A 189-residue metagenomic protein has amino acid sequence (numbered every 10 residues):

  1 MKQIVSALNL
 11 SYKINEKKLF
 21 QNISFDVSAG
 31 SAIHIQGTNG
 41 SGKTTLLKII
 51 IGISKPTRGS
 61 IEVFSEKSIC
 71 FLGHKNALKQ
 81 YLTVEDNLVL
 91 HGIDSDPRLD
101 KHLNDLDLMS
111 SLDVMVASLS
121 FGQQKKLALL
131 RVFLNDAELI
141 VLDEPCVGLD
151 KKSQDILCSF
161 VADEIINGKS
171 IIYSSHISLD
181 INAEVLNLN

Functional and structural regions predicted by a protein language model:
V5-A7, L19-N22: Conserved structural motif at the start of ABC-family nucleotide-binding domains
I51: Helix-to-loop junction immediately C-terminal to a conserved catalytic motif
K75, Q80-R98: Q-loop/switch helix immediately C-terminal to the Walker
P97-L112: Conserved ABC ATPase "signature" region
M115-G122: Conserved ABC ATPase signature
L129: Hydrophobic anchor residue at the start of the ABC signature
I140-E144: Catalytic Walker B motif of ABC-type/P-loop ATPase nucleotide-binding domains
